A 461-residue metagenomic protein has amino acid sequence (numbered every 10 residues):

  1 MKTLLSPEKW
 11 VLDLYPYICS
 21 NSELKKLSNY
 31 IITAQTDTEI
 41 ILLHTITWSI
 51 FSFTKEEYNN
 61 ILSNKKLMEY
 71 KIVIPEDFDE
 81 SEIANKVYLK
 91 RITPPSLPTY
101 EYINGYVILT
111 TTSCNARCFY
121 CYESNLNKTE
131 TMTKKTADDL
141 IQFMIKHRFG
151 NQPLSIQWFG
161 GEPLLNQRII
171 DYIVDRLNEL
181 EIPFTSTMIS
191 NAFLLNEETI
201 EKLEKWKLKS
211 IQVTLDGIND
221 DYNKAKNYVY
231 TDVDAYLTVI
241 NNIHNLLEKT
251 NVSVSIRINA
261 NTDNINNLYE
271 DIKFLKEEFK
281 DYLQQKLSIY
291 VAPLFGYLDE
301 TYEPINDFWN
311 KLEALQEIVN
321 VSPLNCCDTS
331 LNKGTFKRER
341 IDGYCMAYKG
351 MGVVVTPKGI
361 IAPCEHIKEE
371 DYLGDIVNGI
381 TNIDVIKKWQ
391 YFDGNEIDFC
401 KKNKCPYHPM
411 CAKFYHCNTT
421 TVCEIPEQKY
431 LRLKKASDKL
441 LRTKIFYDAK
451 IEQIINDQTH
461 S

Functional and structural regions predicted by a protein language model:
K2-L24, K286-S288, A292-E369, M410: A C-terminal junction/extension of Radical SAM enzymes
T3-S6, C19, E23-N29, D37 (+1 more regions): Flexible mid-to-C-terminal extensions adjoining Fe-S/redox cofactors in radical SAM and related proteins
N21-S52, K66-V107, F149: N-terminal [4Fe-4S]-dependent radical SAM core
L67-V87, K349-I383: A broadly conserved sequence feature marking short terminus-proximal activation segments in nucleic acid-centric
T99-K135: Canonical Radical SAM [4Fe-4S] cluster-binding loop centered on the CxxxCxxC motif and its immediate flanking residues
T110-R117, E162, K402-K404, H408-P409: Cysteine-centered iron-sulfur cluster-binding motifs in ferredoxin-type domains/subunits of redox enzymes
A137-Q157, N166-L294: Radical SAM/AdoMet-radical enzyme domain recognition
